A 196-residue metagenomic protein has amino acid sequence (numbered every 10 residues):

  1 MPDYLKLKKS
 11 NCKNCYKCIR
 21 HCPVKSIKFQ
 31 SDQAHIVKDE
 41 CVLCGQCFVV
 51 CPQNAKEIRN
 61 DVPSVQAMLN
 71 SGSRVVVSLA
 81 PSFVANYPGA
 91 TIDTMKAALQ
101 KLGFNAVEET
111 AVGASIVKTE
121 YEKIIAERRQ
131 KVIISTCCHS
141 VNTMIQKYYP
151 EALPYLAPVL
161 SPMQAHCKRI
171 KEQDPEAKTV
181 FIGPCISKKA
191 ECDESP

Functional and structural regions predicted by a protein language model:
P2-K9, K13-V37, V42, Q46-V62: Iron-sulfur cluster-binding cysteine motifs and their immediate structural context in ferredoxin-like electron-transfer
R59-P196: Iron-sulfur-associated redox domains of electron-transfer enzymes in respiratory and anaerobic energy metabolism
